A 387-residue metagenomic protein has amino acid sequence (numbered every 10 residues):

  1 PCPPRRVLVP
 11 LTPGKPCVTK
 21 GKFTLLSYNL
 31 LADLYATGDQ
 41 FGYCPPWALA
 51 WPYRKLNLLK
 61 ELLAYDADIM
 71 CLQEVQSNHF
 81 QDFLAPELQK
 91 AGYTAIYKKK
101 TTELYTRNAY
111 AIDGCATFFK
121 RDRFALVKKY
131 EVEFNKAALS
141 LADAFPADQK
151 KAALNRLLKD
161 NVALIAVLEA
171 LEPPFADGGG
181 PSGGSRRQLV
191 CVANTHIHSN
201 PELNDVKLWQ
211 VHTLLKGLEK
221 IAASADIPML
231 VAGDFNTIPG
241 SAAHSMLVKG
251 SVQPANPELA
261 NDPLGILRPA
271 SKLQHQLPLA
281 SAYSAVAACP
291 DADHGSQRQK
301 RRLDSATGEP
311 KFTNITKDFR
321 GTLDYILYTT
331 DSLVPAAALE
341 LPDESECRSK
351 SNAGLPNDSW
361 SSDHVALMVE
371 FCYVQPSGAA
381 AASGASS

Functional and structural regions predicted by a protein language model:
P1-T12, L158, V167-D177, E202-D205 (+3 more regions): Metal-dependent phosphoester-hydrolase catalytic domains
C2-K22, I69-H198, Q276, G295 (+3 more regions): Structured beta-strand-rich core segments of catalytic domains in phosphoester-bond hydrolases
S27, C71, A232: Generic enzyme active-site microenvironment
L30, V75, I197, G233-F235 (+1 more regions): Active-site metal-binding loops of divalent metal-dependent hydrolases
L30-P52, N135, L139-A144, R156 (+1 more regions): Acidic/histidine-rich helix-loop elements that form or flank divalent-metal/phosphate-binding sites at the catalytic
L34, S77-D82, S199-L203, N236-A242: Active-site environment of divalent metal-dependent phosphoester hydrolases
K55, L59-V75: Proline-aspartate-enriched helix->loop->beta-strand connector
